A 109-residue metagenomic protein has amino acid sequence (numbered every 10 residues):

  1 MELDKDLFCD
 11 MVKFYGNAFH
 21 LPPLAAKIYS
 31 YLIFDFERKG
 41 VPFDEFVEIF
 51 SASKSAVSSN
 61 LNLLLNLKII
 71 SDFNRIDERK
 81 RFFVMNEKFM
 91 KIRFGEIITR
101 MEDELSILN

Functional and structural regions predicted by a protein language model:
E2-K27: Short alpha-helical segments that sit at the start of domains
Y15-G16, F43, S59: Positively charged, polar, low-complexity stretches
F19-L24, P42, R75-I97: Short, cationic-aromatic polyanion-contact patches
I33-R38: Short helix-capping/hinge SLiMs at alpha-helix to coil transitions
K39-F50: A short alpha-helical element within helix-turn-helix/winged-helix DNA-binding domains across DNA-binding proteins
F46, V57-I70: Basic amphipathic alpha-helical segments that dock to polyanions
K91-N109: Amphipathic alpha-helical dimerization/coiled-coil segments that flank or bridge DNA-binding/regulatory modules
